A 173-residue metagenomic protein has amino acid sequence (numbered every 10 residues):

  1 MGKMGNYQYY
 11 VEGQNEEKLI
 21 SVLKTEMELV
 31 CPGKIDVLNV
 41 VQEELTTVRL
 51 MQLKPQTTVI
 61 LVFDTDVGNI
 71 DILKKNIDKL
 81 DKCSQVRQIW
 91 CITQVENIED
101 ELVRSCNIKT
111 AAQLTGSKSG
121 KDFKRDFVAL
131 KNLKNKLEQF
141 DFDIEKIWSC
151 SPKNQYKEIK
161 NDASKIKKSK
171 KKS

Functional and structural regions predicted by a protein language model:
M1-K3, E17-G33, T47-I60, V67-S173: C-terminal accessory helical subdomains adjacent to catalytic cores in phosphodiester- and nucleotide-handling enzymes
N6-E17: N-terminal beta1-alpha1 ligand-phosphate binding loop
Y10, L61-D64: Conserved beta-strand segments of the P-loop GTPase G domain that flank and frequently precede/overlap
V11-E12, N39, Q94: Small/polar loops that bind or transfer phosphate-bearing groups
Q14, V41, C150: Conserved phosphate-coordination/catalytic loops
G33-E44: Short beta->alpha junction loops
